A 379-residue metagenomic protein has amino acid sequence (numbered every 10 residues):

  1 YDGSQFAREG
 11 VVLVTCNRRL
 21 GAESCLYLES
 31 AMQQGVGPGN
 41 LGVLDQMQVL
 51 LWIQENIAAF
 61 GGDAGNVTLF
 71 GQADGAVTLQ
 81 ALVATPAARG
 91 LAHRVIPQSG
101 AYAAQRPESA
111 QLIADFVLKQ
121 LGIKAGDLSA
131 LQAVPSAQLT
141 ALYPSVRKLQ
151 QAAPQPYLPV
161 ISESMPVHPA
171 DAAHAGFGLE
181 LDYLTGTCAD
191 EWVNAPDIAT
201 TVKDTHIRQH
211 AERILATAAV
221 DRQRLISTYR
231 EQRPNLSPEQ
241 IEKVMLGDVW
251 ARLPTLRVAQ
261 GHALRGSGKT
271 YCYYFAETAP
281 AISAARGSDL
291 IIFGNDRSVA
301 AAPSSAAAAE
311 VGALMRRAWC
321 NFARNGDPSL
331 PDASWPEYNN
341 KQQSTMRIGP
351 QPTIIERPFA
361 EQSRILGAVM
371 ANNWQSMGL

Functional and structural regions predicted by a protein language model:
Y1-M47, L51-A59: Cap/lid segment of the alpha/beta-hydrolase catalytic domain
S24-L28, Q80-L82, Q105-A110, N194-A199 (+1 more regions): Short, solvent-exposed loop/turn and secondary-structure capping segments
G35-N40, G100-A104, P169-D171, L236-V249 (+2 more regions): Active-site rim elements
M47-Q48, E55, R89, R94 (+2 more regions): Substrate-access "cap/lid" subdomains that shape and gate the entrance to catalytic or ligand-binding pockets
F60-A73: Alpha/beta-hydrolase fold nucleophile elbow
G71-D74, P86, S99: Catalytic nucleophile serine of serine hydrolases, specifically the conserved "nucleophile elbow" pentapeptide
A76-A88: Short glycine-enriched nucleophile-adjacent loop and the immediately C-terminal alpha-helix near the catalytic center
R252-L379: Mobile gating loops/cap/lid regions near enzyme active sites that modulate substrate access
